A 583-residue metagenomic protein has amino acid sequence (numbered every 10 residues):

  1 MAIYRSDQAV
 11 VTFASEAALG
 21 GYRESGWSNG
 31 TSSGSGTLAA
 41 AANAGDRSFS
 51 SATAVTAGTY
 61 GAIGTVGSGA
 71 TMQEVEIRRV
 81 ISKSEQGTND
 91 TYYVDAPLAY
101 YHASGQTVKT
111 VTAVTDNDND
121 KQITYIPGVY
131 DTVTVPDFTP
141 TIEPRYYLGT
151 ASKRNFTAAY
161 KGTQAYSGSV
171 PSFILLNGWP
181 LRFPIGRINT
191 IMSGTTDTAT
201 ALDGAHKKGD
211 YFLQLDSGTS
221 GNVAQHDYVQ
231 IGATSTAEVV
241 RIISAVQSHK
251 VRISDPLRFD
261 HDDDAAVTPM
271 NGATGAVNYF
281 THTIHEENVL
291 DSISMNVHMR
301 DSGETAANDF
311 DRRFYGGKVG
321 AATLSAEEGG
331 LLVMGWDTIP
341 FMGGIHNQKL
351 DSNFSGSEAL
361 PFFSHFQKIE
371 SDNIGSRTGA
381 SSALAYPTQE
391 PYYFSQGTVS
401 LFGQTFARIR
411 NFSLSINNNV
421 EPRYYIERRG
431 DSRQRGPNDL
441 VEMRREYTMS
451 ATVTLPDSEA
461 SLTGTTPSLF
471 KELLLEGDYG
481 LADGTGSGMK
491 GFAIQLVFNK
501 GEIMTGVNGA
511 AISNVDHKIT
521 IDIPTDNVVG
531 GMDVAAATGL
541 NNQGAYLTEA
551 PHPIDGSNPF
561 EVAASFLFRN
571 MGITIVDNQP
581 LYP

Functional and structural regions predicted by a protein language model:
M1-A41, S50, G58-K83, N89-P583: Signature of extracytoplasmic/envelope-associated structural regions
